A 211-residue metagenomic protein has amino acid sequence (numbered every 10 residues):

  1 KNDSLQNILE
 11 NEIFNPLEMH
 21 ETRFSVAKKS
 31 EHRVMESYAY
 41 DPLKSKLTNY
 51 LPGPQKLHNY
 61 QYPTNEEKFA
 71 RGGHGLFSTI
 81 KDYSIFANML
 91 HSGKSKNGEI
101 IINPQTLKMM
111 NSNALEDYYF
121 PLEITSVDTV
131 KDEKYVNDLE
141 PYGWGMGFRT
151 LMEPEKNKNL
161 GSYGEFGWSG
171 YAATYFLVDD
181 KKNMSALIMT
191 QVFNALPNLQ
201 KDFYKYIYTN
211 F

Functional and structural regions predicted by a protein language model:
K1-L160: Short, surface-exposed loop or secondary-structure junction motifs that flank catalytic or metal-binding residues
Q61, N183-S185, D202: Low-complexity, flexible helical/coil segments
F120, K158, I188, P197-N198: Short acidic, gly/pro-rich beta-turn/loop elements at beta-sheet edges and active-site/ligand-binding grooves
G167: Short, structured beta-strand/loop micro-motifs enriched in basic residues and often containing a Trp
G170-A172: Short, small/polar residue-rich loop motifs at catalytic or cofactor-binding pockets
Y175-L177, N183-V192: Short, well-ordered beta-strand elements
Q191-F211: Generic C-terminus detector
